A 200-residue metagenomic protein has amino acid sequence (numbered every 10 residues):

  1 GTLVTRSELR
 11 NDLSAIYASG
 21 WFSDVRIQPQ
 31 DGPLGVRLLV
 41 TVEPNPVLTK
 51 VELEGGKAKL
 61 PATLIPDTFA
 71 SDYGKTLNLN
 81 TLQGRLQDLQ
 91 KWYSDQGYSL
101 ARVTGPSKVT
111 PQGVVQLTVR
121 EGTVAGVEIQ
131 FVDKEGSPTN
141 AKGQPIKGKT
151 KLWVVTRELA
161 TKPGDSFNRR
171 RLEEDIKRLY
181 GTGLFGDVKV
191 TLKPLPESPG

Functional and structural regions predicted by a protein language model:
G1-G200: Periplasmic polypeptide-binding modules associated with outer-membrane biogenesis and secretion
